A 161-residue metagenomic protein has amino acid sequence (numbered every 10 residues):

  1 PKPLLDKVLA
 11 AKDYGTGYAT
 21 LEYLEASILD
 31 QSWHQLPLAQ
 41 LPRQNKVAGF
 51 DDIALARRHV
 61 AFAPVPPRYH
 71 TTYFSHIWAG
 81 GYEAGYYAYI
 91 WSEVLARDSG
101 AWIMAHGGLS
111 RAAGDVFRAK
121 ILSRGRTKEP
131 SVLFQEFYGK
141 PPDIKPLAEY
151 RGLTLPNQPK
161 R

Functional and structural regions predicted by a protein language model:
P1-R161: Cation-handling catalytic/transport regions enriched in His/Asp/Glu
